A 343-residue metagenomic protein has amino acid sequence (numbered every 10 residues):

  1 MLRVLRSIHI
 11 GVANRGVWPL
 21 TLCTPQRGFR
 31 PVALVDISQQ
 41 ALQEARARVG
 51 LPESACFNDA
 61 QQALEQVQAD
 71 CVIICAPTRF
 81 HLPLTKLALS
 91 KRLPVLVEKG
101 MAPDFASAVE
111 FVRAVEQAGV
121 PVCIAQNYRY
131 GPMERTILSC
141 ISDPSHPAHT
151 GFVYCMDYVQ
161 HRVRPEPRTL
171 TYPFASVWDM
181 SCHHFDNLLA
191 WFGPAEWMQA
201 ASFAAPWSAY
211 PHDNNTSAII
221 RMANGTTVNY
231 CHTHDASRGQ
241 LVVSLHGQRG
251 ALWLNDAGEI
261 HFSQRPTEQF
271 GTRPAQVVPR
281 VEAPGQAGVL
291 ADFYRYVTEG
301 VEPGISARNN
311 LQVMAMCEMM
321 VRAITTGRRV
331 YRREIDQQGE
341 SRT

Functional and structural regions predicted by a protein language model:
M1, C71-I73, Y294-T343: C-terminal helix-rich "cap/oligomerization" subdomain common to oxidoreductases
M1-L51: N-terminal Rossmann-like dinucleotide-binding module
P19, A55-A114: Beta-loop-alpha module in the N-terminal Rossmann-like domain of NAD(P)-dependent dehydrogenases, especially those
I37, V277-A291, I305: Active-site loop of classical SDR/Rossmann-like NAD(P)-dependent oxidoreductases, centered on the catalytic Tyr-X3-Lys
V97-E98, V122-I124, L254: Hydrophobic residues in well-ordered beta-strands that form the structural core
E110-N127, S145-V153: Rossmann-fold dehydrogenase core element
Y128-A209, G327: Predominantly a Rossmann-like dinucleotide-binding segment in NAD(P)-dependent oxidoreductases
F185-E259, A287-V301, D336-T343: Contiguous beta-strand/loop segments that form the cofactor/metal-binding neighborhood of enzyme cores
